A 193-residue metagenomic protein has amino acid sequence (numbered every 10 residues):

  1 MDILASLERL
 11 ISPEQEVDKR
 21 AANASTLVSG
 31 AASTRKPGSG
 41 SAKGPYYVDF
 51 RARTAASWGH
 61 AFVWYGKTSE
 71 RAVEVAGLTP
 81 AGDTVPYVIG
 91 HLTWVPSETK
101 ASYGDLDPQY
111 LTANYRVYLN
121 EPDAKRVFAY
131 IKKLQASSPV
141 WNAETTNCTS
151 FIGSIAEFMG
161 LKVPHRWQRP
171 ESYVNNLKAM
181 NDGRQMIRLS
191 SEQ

Functional and structural regions predicted by a protein language model:
D2, R9-N23, G44, F128-Q193: Activation targets extended, charge/polar-rich intrinsically disordered C-terminal tails
D18, N23-T112: Glycine-rich catalytic cores of cysteine/serine-nucleophile enzymes that process amide/ester linkages in cell-envelope
D49-R53, Q109-L119, L134-N142: Second-shell loop/turn segments in exported
W64, T68-E70, K100, E121 (+3 more regions): A generic structural signal for solvent-exposed, polar alpha-helical segments
A72-G77, R116, I155-F158: A generic structural signal for ordered secondary structure
R116-A129: A structural motif
